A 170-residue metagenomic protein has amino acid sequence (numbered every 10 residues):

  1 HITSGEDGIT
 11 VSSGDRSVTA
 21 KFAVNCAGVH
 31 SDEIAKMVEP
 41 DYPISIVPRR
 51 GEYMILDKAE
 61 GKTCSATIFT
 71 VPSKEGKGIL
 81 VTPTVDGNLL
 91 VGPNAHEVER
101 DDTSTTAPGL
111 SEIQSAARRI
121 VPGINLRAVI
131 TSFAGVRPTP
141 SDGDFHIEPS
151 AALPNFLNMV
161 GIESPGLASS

Functional and structural regions predicted by a protein language model:
I2-T106, E112-S115, I120-I124: Flavin-dependent oxidoreductases
G76-G78, V85-D86, E97, D101-S170: C-terminal catalytic lobe of FAD-dependent flavoproteins
